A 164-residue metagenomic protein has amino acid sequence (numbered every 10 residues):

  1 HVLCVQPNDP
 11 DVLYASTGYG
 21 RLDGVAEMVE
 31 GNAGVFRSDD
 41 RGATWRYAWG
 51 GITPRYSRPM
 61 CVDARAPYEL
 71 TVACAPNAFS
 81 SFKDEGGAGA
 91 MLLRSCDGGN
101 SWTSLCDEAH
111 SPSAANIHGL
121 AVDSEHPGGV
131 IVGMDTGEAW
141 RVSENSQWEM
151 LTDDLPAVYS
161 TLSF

Functional and structural regions predicted by a protein language model:
H1-F164: Extracellular glycan-interacting surfaces
